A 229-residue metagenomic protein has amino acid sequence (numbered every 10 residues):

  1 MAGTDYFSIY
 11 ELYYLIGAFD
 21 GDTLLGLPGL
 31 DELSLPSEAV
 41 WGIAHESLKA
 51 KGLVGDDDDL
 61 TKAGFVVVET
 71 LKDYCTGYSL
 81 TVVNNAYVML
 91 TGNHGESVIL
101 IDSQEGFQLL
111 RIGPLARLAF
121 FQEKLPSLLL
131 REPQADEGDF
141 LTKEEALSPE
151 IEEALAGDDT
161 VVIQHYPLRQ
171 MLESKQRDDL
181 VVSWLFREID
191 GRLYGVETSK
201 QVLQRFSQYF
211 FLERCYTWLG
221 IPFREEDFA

Functional and structural regions predicted by a protein language model:
M1-K49, G55-D56, A63-V66: Short, amphipathic alpha-helical interface elements at domain boundaries that mediate macromolecular binding
M1-L12, V83-V98, C215-A229: An N-terminal domain-start capping segment
E11, I43, A63-V66, T70 (+4 more regions): Exposed alpha-helical structural elements
E46, L53-G55, P126-S127, Q134: A composition-biased, non-transmembrane "mature-region" signal
G55-A119: Accessory beta->alpha helical hairpin/"wing" motif in late/C-terminal subdomains of nucleic-acid enzymes
I99-E153: Surface-exposed beta-loop interaction hotspot
Q134-L180: Hydrophobic alpha-helical interaction segments
R169-A229: Extended, charged low-complexity segments that frequently continue into or abut oligomerization scaffolds
